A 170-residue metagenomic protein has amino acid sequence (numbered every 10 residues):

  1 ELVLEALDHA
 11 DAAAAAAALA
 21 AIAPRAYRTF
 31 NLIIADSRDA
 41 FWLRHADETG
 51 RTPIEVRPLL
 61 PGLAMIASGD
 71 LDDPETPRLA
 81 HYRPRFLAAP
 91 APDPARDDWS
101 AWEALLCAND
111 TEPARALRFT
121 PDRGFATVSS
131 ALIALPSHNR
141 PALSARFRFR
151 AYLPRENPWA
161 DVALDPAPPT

Functional and structural regions predicted by a protein language model:
E1-T170: N-terminal nucleophile
